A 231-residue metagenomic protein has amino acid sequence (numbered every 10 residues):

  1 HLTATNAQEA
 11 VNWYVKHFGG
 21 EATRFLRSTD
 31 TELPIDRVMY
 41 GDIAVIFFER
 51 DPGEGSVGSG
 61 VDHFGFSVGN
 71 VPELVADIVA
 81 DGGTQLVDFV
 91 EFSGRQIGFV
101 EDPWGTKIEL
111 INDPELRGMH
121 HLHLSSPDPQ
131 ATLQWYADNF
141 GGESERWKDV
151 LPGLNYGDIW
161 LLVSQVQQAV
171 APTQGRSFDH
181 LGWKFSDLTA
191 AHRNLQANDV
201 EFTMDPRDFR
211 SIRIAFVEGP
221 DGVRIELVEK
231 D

Functional and structural regions predicted by a protein language model:
L2, T23-L26, F66, V75-L124 (+5 more regions): Vicinal oxygen chelate
T5-E49: N-terminal, post-signal-peptide region of Sec/Tat-exported proteins
N6-A22, D77-D81, D128-S144: Amphipathic alpha-helical segments
N6-A7, V68-P72, D128-P129, F185-T189: Helix N-cap motif at beta-to-alpha junctions
F48-D51, E109-I111, V166: Amphipathic N-proximal alpha-helical interface segments
G53-S56, F64, G69: Post-signal peptide N-terminal segment of secreted/secretory-pathway proteins
G60-H63, S177-H180: Eukaryotic phosphotyrosine signaling hubs
